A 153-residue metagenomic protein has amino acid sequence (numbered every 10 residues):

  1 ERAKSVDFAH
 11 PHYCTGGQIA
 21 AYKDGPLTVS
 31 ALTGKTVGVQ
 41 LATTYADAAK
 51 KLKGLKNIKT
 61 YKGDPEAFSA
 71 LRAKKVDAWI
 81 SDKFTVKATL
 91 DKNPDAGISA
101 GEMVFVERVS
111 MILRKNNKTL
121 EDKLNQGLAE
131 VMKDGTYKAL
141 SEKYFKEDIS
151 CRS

Functional and structural regions predicted by a protein language model:
E1, Y22-K23, A42-T44, G63-D64 (+2 more regions): Beta->alpha turn/N-cap motifs
E1-A31, E102-M103: Acidic, polar ligand-binding/catalytic clefts
S5-D7, S30-A31, K51-L52, P65-F84 (+1 more regions): Short helices/loops that flank or line small-molecule/ion binding pockets
Y13-A20, K87-A129, E147-S153: Periplasmic-binding protein-like
D24-G25, T44, K59-S69, A73 (+1 more regions): Short helix-initiation/N-cap motifs at beta->coil->alpha
V29-T43: Short loop->beta-strand "edge-of-pocket" segments that line small-molecule binding or catalytic clefts across diverse
A31-T33, D82, N116-E130, T136-L140: Short amphipathic alpha-helical coupling segments at ligand-binding clamshell hinges and other catalytic/signaling
T44-Y61, G97-M103, L128-S153: Ligand-binding clefts/hinges and TM-proximal coupling segments of bilobed small-molecule sensing domains
